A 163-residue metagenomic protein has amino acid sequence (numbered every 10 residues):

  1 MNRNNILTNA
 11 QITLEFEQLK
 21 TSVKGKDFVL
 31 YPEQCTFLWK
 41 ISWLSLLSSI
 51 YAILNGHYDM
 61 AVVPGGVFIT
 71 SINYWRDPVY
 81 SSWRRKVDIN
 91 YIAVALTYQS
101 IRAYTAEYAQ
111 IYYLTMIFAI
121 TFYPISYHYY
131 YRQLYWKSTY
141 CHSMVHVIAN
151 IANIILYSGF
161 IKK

Functional and structural regions predicted by a protein language model:
N2-K163: Multi-pass alpha-helical transmembrane bundles in non-GPCR membrane proteins that perform intramembrane catalysis
